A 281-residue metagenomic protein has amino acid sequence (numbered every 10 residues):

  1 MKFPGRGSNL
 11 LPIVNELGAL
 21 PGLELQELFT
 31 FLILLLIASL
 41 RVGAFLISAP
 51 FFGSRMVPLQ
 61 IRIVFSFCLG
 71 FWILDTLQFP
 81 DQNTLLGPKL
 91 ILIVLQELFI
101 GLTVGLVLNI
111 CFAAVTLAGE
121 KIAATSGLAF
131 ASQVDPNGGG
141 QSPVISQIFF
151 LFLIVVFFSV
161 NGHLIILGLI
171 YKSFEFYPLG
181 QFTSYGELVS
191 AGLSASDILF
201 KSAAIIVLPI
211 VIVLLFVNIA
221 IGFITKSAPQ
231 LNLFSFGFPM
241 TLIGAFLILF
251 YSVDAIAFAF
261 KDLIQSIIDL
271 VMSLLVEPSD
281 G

Functional and structural regions predicted by a protein language model:
K2-G281: Hydrophobic alpha-helical segments and their helix-loop boundaries in membrane and membrane-proximal proteins
